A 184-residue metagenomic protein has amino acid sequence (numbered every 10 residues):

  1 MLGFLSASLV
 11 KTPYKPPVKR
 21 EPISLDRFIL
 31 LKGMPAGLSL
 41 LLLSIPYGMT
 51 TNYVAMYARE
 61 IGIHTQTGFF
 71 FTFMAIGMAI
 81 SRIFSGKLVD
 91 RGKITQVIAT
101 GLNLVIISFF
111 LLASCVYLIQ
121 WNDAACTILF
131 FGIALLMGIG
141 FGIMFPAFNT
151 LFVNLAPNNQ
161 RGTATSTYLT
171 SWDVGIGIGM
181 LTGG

Functional and structural regions predicted by a protein language model:
M1-P17: C-terminal membrane-cytosol helix-exit motif in multi-pass small-molecule transporters
G33-F71: Extracytoplasmic gate region of multi-pass secondary transporters
A55, I178-G184: Small-residue (Gly/Pro/Ala) motifs that create kinks and tight helix-helix packing interfaces
H64-T65, N158-Y168: Loop-to-transmembrane helix entry/capping segments in MFS-fold secondary transporters and related SLC/MFSD carriers
F69-M78, W172: Transmembrane alpha-helical segments of major facilitator superfamily
A75-I83, I176-G177: Residue-level signature of mid-helix packing/kink "hotspots" within the transmembrane helices of 12-pass Major
S81-I94: Helix-to-loop junctions at the C-terminal end of transmembrane segments in multipass secondary transporters
K93-F148: C-terminal transmembrane helical hairpin of 12-TM major facilitator-type secondary transporters
